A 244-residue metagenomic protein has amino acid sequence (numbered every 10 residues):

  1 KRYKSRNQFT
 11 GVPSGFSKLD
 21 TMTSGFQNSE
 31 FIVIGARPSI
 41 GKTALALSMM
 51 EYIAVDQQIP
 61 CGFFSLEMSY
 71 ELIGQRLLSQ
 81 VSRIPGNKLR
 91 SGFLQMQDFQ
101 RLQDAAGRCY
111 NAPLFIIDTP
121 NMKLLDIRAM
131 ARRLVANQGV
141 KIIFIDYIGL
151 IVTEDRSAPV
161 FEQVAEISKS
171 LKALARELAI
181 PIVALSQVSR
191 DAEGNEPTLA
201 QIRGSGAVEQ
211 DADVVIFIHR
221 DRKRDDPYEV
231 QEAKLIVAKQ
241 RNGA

Functional and structural regions predicted by a protein language model:
K1-T21: N-terminal pre-Walker A segment at the start of P-loop NTPase domains
N7-Q8, G86-M96, L114-N121, V152-A165 (+1 more regions): Flexible beta-alpha connector loops of hexameric P-loop NTPases
T21, Y52-G139, T153: Cytosolic-facing regulatory segments adjacent to core modules
Q27-I32, I59: Pre-Walker A (Motif I) flank of P-loop NTPase domains
G35-A36: The Walker A (P-loop) glycine that initiates the GxxxxGKT/S ATP-binding motif of P-loop NTPases
S39: Walker A (P-loop) phosphate-binding loop of P-loop NTPases
K42-T43: Conserved lysine of the Walker
E162-A244: Phosphate-binding/switch region of NTP-binding enzymes
